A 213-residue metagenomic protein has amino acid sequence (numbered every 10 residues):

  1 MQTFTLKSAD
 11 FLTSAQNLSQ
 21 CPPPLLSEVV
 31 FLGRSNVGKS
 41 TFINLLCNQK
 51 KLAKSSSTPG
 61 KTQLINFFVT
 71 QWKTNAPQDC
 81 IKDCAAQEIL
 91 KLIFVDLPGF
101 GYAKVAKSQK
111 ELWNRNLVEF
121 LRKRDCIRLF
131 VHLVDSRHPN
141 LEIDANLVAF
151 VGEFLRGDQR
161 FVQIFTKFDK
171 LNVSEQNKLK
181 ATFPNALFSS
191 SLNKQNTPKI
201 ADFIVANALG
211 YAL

Functional and structural regions predicted by a protein language model:
M1-Y102: Conserved G1/Walker A P-loop phosphate-binding module
L6-L18, D169-L213: Canonical P-loop GTPase G-domain recognition
C21, T62-I65, I81-L92, P98-C126 (+1 more regions): Switch II of P-loop NTPase G domains
V29, R34-V37, I43-N44, K50 (+6 more regions): Structured catalytic cores of enzymes that bind and process phosphorylated ligands/cofactors
G33, L46, V134-D135, K167 (+1 more regions): Conserved residues at beta->alpha junctions
K51, A103-A106, E142, V173-Q176 (+1 more regions): Active-site-proximal flexible loops/turns
S56, V105, H132-S136, F188: Conserved short-loop catalytic and cofactor-binding motifs
N114-N185: Conserved C-terminal guanine-recognition region of P-loop GTPase G domains, centered on the G4
